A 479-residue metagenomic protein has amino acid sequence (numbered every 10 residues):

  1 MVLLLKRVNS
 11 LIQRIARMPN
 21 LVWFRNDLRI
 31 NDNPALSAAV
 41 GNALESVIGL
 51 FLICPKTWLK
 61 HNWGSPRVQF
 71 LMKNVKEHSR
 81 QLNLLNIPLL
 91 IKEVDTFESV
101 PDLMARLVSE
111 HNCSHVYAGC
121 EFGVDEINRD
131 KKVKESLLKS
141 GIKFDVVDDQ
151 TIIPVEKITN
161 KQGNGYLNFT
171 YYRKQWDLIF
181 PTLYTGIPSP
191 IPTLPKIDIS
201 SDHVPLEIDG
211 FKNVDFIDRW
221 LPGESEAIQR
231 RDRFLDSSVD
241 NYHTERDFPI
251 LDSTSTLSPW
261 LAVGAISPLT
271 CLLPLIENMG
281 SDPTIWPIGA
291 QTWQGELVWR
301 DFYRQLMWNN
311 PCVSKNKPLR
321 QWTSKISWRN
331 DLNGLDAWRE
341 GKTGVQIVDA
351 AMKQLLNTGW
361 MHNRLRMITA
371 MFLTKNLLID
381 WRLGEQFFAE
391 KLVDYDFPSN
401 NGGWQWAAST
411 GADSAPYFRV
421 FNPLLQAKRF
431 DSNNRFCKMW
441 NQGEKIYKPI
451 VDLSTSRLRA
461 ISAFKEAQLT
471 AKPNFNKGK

Functional and structural regions predicted by a protein language model:
L5-Y184, P283, K353-Q354, S462-A467 (+2 more regions): Trp/Phe/Arg-rich N-terminal binding region typifying the photolyase-homology
L28-N31, D125, D252, G289 (+2 more regions): Short, glycine/acidic-rich beta->alpha junctions
S37, D349, M367, S454-L458: A broad detector of short, well-ordered amphipathic alpha-helices that serve as recognition/interaction surfaces
I142, N164-R320, A427-K479: Glycine/tryptophan-enriched, flexible segments
T256-K438: Active-site-proximal binding-pocket segments
